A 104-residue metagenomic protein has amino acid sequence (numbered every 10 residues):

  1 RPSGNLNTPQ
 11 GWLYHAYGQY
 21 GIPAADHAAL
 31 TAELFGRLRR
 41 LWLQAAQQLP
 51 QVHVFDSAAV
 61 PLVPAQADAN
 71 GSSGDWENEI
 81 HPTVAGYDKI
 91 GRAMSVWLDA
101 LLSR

Functional and structural regions predicted by a protein language model:
G4-D56: Substrate-gating cap/lid alpha-helix
V52-Q66: Acidic carboxylate-rich catalytic motifs and surrounding loops in phosphoryl-/glycosyl-chemistry enzymes
G71-R104: Histidine-centered active-site loop/cap adjacent to the catalytic His in serine esterases/O-acetyl transfer systems
